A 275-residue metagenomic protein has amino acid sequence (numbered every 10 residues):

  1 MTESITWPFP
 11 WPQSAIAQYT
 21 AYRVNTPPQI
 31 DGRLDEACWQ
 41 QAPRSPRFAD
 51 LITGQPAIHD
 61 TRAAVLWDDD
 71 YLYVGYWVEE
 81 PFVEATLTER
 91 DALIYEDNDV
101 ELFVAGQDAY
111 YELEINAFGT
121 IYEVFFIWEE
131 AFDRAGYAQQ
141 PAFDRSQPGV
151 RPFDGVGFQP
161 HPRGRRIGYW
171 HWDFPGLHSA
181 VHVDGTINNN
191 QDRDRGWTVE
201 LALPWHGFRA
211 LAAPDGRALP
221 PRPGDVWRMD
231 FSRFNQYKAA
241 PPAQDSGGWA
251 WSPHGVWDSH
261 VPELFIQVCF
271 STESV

Functional and structural regions predicted by a protein language model:
M1-V275: Structural preference for beta-rich elements and adjacent junctions enriched in aromatics
